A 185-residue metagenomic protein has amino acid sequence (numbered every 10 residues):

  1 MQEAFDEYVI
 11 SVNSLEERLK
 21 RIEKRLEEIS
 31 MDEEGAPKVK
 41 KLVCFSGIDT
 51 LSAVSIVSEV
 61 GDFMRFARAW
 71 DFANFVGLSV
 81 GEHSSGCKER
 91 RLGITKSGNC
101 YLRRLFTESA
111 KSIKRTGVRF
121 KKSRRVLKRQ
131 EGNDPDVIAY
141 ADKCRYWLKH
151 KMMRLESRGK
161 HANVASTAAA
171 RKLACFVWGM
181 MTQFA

Functional and structural regions predicted by a protein language model:
M1-A185: A detector of single, family-specific signature residues that are central to catalytic or substrate-handling motifs
